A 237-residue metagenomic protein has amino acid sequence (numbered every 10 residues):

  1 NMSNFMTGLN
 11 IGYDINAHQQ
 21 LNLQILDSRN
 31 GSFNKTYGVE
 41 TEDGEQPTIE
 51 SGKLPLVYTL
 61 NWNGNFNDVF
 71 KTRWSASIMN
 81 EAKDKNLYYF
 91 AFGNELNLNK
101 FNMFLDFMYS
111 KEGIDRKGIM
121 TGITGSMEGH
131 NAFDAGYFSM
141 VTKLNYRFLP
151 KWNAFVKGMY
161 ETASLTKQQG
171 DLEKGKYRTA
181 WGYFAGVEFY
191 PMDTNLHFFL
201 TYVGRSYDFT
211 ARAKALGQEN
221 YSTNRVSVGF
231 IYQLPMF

Functional and structural regions predicted by a protein language model:
N1-M127, A132-M140: Signature for the C-terminal beta-barrel architecture of outer-membrane proteins
I11, L23-I25, W74-A76, L105-F107 (+5 more regions): Membrane-embedded beta-strand positions of outer-membrane beta-barrel proteins
A17-L23, D68-W74, K100-L105, P150-V156 (+2 more regions): Repeated loop/turn-to-beta-strand initiation elements of outer-membrane beta-barrel proteins
N34-K35, K117-I119, K167-D171, T210-K214: Short acidic, glycine/proline-rich loop/turn micro-motifs
L60, V187-P191, L196-H197, Y202 (+1 more regions): Outer-membrane beta-barrel "beta-signal"
T124-E188: C-terminal structural cap/anchor segments
K174-R178, R212-Q218: Outer-membrane beta-barrel domain signature, especially the mid-to-C-terminal portions of large Gram-negative OMP
R205-Y207: Alpha-helical support elements that line or immediately flank enzyme active sites and cofactor-binding pockets
